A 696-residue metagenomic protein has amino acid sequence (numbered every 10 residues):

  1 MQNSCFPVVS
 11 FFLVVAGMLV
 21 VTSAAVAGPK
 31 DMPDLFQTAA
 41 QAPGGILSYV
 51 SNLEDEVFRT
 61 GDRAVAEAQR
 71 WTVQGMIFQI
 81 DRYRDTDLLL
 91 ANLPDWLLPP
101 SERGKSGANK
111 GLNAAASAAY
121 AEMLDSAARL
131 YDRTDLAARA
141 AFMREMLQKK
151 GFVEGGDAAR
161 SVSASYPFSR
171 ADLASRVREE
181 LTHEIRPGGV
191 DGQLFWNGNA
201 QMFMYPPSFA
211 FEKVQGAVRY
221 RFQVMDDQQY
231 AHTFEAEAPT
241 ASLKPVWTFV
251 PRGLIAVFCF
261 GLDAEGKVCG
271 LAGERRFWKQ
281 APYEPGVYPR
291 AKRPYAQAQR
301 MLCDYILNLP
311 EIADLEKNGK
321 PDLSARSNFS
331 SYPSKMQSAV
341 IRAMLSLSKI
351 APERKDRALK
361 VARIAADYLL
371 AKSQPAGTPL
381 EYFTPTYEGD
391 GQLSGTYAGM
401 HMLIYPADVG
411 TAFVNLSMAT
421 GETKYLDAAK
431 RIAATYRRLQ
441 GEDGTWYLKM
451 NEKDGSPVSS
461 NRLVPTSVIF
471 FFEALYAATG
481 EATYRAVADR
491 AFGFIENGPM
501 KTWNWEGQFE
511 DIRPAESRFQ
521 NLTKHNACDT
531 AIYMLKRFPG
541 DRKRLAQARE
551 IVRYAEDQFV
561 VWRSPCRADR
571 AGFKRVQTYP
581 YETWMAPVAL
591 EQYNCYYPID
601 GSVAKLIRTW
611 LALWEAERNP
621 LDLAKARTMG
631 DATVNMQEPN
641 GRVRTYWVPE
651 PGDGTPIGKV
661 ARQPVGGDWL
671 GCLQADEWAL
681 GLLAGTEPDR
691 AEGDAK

Functional and structural regions predicted by a protein language model:
V9-T22: Bacterial N-terminal signal peptides
A27, R160, L173, A281-K696: Glycan-recognition and catalytic cores of secretory/periplasmic carbohydrate-active enzymes
N199-M204: Short, solvent-exposed loop/linker segments at the N-terminal edge of repeated beta-sheet extracellular domains
Y205-F209: Structural beta-strand segments of beta-rich domains
K213-D226: Solvent-exposed loop/turn segments flanking beta-strands in beta-repeat/beta-sandwich domains
P239-G253, L611: Signal that preferentially marks extracellular ectodomain short beta-strand elements of beta-sandwich modules
V250-G266: Beta-strand-rich modules
G266-Q280: Extracellular fibronectin type III
